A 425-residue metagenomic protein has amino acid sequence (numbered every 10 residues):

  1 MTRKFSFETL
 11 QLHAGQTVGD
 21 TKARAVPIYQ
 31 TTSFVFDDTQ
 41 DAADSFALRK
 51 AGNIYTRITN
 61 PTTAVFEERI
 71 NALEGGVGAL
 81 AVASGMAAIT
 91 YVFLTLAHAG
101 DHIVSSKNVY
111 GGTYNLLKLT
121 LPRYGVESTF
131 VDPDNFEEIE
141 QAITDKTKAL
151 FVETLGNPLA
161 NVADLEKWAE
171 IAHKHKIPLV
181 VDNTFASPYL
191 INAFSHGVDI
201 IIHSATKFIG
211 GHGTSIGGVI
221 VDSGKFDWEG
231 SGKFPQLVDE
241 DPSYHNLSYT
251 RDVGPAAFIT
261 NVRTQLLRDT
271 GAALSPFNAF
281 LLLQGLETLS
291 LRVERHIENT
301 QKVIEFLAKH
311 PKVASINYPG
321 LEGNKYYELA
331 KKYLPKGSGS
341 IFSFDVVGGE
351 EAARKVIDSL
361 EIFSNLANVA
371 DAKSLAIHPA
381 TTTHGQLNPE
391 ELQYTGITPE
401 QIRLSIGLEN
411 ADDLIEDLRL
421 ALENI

Functional and structural regions predicted by a protein language model:
T2, Q11-T17, A79-A308: Conserved PLP-enzyme active-site core in the AAT-like
T2-N60, E68, I402: N-terminal "arm"/small-domain region of PLP-dependent enzymes with the aminotransferase-like
D38-T90, G112-T120: Conserved N-terminal alpha-helix of the aminotransferase class I/II PLP-enzyme fold
K118, D145, R292, E351 (+2 more regions): PLP-dependent enzyme catalytic core of the Aspartate aminotransferase-like
L155, T184-A186, L321, V347 (+1 more regions): Active-site beta-loop-alpha junctions enriched in small/polar residues
V221, S343-D345, S405-G407: Short hydrophobic/aromatic beta-strand micro-patches that form the beta-sheet surface supporting nucleotide- or nucleic
T270-A273, F277-T288, V293-R295, T300-K373 (+2 more regions): Conserved small-domain helix->loop->beta segment predominantly found in fold-type I
